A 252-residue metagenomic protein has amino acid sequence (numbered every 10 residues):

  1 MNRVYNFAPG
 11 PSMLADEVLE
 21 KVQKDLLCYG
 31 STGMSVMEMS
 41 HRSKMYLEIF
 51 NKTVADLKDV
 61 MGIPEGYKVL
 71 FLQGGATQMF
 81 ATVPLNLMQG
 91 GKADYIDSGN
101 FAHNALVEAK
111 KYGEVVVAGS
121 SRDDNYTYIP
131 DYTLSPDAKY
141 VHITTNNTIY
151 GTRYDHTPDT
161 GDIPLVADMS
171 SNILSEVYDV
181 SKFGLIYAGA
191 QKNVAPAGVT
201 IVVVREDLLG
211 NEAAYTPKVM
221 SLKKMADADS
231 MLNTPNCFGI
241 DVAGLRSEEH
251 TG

Functional and structural regions predicted by a protein language model:
M1-M37: N-terminal "arm"/small-domain region of PLP-dependent enzymes with the aminotransferase-like
A8, L72-Q73, A118-G119, H142-T145 (+3 more regions): Short beta-strand segments
S31-M79, N86, S98-N100, V107-E108: Conserved N-terminal alpha-helix of the aminotransferase class I/II PLP-enzyme fold
T77-V141: PLP-dependent aminotransferase-like
A109, S121-I173: Active-site phosphate-binding strand-loop segment of PLP-dependent enzymes
V166, V180-Q191: Conserved active-site segment immediately N-terminal to the catalytic lysine that forms the internal aldimine
A190-E248, G252: Active-site C-terminal subdomain of aminotransferase-like
